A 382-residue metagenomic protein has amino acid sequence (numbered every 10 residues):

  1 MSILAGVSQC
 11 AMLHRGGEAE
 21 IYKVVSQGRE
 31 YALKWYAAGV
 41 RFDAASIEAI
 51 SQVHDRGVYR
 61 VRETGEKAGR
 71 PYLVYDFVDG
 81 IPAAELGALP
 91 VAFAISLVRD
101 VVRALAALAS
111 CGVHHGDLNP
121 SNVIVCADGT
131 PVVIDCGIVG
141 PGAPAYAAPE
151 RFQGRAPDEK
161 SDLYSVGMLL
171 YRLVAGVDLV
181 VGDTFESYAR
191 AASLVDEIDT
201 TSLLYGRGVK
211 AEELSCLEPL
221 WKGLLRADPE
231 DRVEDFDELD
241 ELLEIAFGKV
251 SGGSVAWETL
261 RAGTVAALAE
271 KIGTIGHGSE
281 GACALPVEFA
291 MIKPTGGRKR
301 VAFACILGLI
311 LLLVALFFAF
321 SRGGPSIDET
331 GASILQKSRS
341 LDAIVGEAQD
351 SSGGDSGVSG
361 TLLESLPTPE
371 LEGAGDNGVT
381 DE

Functional and structural regions predicted by a protein language model:
E20-F42: ATP-binding glycine-rich loop module of kinase domains
T64: Activation-segment/catalytic-loop signature of the eukaryotic protein kinase fold
A68-I81: Conserved short submotifs of the Hanks-type protein kinase catalytic core that shape the nucleotide-binding pocket
L97-V98: Activation segment signature within eukaryotic-like protein kinase domains
R103-V113: Protein kinase catalytic-loop region centered on the HRD/HxD motif
D162: Conserved catalytic-loop aspartate of Hanks-type protein kinases
S251-G297, G308: Regulatory extensions appended to serine/threonine kinase catalytic cores
